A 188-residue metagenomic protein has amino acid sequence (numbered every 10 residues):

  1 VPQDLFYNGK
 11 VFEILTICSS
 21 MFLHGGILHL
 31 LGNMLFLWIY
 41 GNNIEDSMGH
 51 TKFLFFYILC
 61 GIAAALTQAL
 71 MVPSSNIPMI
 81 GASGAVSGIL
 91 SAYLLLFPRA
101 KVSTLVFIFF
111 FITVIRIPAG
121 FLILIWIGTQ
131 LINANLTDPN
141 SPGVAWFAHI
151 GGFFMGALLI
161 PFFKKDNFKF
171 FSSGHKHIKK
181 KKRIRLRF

Functional and structural regions predicted by a protein language model:
V1-F188: A detector for small-residue-rich transmembrane helices and their helix-helix packing motifs
